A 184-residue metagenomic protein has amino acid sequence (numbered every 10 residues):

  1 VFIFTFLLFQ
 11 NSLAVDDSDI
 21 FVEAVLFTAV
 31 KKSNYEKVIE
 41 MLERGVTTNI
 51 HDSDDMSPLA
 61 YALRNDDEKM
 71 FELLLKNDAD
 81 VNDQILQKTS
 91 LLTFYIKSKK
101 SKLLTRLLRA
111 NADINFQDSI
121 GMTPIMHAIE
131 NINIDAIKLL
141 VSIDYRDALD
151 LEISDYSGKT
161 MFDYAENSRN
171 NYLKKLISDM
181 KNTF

Functional and structural regions predicted by a protein language model:
V1-V15: Classical Sec-dependent N-terminal signal peptides that target proteins to the secretory pathway
L13-R44, S53, K76, N182-F184: Intrinsically disordered, low-complexity regulatory segments in ankyrin-centric signaling systems
T28-S33, Y61-D67, F94-K100, H127-N133 (+1 more regions): Ankyrin repeat A-helix N-terminal signature
N34-L42, D67-L75, K100-L108, N133-S142 (+1 more regions): Ankyrin repeat structural motif
T48, V81, I114, D147-L151: Ankyrin-repeat inter-repeat connecting loop/turn
D150-T183: Leucine-rich solenoid repeat scaffolds
